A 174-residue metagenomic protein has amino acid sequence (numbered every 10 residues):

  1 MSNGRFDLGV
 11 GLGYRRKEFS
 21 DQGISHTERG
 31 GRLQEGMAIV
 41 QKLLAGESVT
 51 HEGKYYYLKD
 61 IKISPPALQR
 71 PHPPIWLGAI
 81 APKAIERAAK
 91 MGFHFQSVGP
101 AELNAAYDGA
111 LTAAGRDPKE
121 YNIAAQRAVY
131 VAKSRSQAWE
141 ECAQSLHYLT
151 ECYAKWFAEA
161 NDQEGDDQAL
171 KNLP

Functional and structural regions predicted by a protein language model:
M1-N3, G115-R116: Arginine/glycine-rich "motif VI" loop of SF2 helicases in the C-terminal RecA-like domain
S2, R87-F95: Glycine-enriched alpha-helix->loop->beta-strand junction motifs that scaffold or abut catalytic
F6-V10, I75-G78, F93-S97, Y121-A128: Hydrophobic faces of well-ordered beta-strands that scaffold small-molecule active sites in alpha/beta enzyme cores
Y14-I24, K90: Acidic/polar active-site rim loop that often engages polyanionic ligands
T27-I63, P100-P174: An alpha-helical appendage that flanks or caps ligand/catalytic pockets
A67-P74: A local structural motif
A79-E86: Short, acidic/polar
